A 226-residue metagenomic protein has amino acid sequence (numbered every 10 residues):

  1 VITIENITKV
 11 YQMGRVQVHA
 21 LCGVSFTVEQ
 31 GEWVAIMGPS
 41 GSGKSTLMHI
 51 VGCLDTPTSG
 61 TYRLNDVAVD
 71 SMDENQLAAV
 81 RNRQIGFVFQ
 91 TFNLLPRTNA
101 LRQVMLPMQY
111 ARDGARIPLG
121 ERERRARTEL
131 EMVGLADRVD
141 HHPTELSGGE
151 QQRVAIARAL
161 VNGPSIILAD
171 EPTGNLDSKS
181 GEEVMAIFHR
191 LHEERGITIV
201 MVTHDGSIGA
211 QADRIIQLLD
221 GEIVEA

Functional and structural regions predicted by a protein language model:
V1-L219: ABC family nucleotide-binding domain
D220-A226: Conserved switch/coupling elements of ABC/ABC-like ATPase nucleotide-binding domains
